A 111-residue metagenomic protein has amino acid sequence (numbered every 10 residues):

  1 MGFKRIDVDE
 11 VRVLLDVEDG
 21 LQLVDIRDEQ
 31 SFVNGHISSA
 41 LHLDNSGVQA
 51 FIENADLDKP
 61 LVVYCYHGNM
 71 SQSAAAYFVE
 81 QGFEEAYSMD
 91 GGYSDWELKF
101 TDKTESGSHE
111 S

Functional and structural regions predicted by a protein language model:
M1-Q22, D28-P60, N69-S111: Rhodanese-like catalytic fold shared by cysteine-dependent sulfurtransferases and DSP/PTP-type phosphatases
Y64-C65: Short, surface-exposed ligand- or partner-binding patches at beta-edge/loop junctions that are enriched in aromatics
